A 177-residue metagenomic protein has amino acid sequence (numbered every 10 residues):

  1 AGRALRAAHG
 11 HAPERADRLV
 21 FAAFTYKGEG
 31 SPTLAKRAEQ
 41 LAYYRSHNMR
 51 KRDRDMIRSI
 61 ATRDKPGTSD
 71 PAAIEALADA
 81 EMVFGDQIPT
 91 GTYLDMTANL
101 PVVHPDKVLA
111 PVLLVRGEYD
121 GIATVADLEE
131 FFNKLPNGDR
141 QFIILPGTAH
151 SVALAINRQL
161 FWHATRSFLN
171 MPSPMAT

Functional and structural regions predicted by a protein language model:
A1-G30: Conserved hydrolase catalytic core segment
L19, F142-I144: Conserved beta-strand scaffold positions in the cores of enzyme catalytic domains, especially in NTP/NDP-utilizing
G30-V115: Alpha/beta-hydrolase
E118-D120, G147-A149: Acidic beta-to-alpha connecting loop that harbors the catalytic carboxylate
G121-D127: Conserved alpha/beta-hydrolase "acid-adjacent" motif
G138, G147, N170-T177: Alpha/beta-hydrolase-fold serine-hydrolase catalytic core, especially in secreted/extracellular enzymes
T148-W162: Catalytic histidine-centered segment of alpha/beta-hydrolase-like enzymes
T165, L169: Hydrophobic "lid"/C-terminal helical patch of Rossmann-like NAD(P)-dependent dehydrogenase/epimerase domains
